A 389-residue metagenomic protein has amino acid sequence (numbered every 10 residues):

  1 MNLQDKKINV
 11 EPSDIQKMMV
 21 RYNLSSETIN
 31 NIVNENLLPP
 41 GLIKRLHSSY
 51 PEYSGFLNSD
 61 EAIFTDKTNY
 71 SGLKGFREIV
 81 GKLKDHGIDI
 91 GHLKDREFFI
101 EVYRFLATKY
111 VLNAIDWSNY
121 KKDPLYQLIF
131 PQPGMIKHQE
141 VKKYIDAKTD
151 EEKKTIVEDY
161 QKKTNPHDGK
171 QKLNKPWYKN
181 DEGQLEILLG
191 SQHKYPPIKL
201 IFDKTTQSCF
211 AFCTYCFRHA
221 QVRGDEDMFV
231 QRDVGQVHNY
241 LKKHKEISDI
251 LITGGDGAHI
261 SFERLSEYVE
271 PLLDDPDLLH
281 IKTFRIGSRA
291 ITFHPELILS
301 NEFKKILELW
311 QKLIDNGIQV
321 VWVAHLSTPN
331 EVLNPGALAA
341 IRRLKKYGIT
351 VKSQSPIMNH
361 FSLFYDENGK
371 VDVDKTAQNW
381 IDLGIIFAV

Functional and structural regions predicted by a protein language model:
N2-H193: Flexible, acidic/Gly-rich N-terminal and inter-domain linker regions that tether and position cofactor-handling modules
K84-H86, N119-Y120, N165-K172, D181-G183 (+4 more regions): Intrinsically disordered, low-complexity coil segments
D95-Y103, S191, D225-E226, D256-I260 (+1 more regions): Conserved aromatic-histidine-acidic binding/catalytic patches
I187-S191, L200-T205, V237-Y240: Catalytic micro-motifs at enzyme active sites that drive phosphoryl/nucleotidyl and oxygen chemistry
H193-Q231, I286: Canonical Radical SAM [4Fe-4S] cluster-binding loop centered on the CxxxCxxC motif and its immediate flanking residues
L200-F202, L251-G254: Short glycine-rich or small-residue beta-strand-to-loop segments that form or flank ligand, phosphate, metal/Fe-S
G235-K242, G255-V389: Conserved AdoMet/S-adenosylmethionine-binding subsite of the radical SAM
E246-I247: Conserved mixed alpha/beta catalytic, RNA-binding, or beta-rich assembly cores of soluble enzyme, regulatory
